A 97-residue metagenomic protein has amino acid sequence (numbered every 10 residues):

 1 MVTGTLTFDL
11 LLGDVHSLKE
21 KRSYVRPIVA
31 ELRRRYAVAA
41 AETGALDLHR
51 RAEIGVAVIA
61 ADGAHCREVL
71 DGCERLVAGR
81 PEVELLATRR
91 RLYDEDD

Functional and structural regions predicted by a protein language model:
M1-A39: N-terminal first-folded block
L6-L10, I54-V56, T88-R90: A structural signal for short, well-ordered beta-strand segments
D9-L11, E42-L46, R67-G72: A general secondary-structure boundary signal
D14, G44, T88: Glycine-rich, flexible loop/turn motifs
Y36, A52, E84-L86: Residue-level signal for beta-strand positions within conserved beta-sheet cores that form or flank
A41-D62: Short, charge-patterned binding micro-sites
A60-D97: C-terminal structural segments of small proteins and small subunits
